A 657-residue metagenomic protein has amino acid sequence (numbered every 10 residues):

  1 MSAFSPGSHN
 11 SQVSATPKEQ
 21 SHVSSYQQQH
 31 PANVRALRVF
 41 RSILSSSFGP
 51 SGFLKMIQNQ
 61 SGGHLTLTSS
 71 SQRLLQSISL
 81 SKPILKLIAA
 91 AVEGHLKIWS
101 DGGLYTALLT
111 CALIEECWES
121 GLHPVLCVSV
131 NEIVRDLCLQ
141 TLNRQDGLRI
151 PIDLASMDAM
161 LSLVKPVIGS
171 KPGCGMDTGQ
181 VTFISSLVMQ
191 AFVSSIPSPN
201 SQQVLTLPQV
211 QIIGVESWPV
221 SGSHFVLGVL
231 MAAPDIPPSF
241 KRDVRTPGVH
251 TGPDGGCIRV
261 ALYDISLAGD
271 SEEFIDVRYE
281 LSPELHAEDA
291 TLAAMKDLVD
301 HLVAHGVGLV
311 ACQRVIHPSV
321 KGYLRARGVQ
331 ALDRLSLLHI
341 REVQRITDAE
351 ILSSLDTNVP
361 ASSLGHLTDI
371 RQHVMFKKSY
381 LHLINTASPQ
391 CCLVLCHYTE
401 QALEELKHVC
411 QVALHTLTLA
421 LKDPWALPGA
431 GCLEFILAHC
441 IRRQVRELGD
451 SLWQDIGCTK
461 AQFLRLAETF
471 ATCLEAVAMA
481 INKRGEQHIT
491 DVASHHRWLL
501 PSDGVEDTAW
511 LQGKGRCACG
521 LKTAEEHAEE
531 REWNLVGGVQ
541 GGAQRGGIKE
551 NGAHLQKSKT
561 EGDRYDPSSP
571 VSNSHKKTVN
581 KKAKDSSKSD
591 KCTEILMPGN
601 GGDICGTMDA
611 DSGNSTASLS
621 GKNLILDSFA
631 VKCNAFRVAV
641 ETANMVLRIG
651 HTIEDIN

Functional and structural regions predicted by a protein language model:
S2, P6, K18, Q29-N33 (+8 more regions): N-terminal switch/interaction subdomains of large nucleotide-dependent motors and GTPases
S2-G7, V134-L427, G541-G542, I649-N657: Long, structured protein-protein interaction/assembly regions in large complexes
S11-H30, F40, I88-H95: Transmembrane helical cores of multi-pass ion-transport proteins
P31, T399-N657: Extended, low-charge hydrophobic alpha-helical regions
A32-R41, S81-K97, L298, H408-W425: Short, hydrophobic/aliphatic alpha-helical segments
G62-G94, V277-L292, K296, D300: Glycine-rich oxoanion-binding loops at beta->alpha junctions
P83-C117: Elongated alpha-helical scaffolds
D101, T110-A155: Hydrophobic or amphipathic alpha-helical targeting/insertion segments
